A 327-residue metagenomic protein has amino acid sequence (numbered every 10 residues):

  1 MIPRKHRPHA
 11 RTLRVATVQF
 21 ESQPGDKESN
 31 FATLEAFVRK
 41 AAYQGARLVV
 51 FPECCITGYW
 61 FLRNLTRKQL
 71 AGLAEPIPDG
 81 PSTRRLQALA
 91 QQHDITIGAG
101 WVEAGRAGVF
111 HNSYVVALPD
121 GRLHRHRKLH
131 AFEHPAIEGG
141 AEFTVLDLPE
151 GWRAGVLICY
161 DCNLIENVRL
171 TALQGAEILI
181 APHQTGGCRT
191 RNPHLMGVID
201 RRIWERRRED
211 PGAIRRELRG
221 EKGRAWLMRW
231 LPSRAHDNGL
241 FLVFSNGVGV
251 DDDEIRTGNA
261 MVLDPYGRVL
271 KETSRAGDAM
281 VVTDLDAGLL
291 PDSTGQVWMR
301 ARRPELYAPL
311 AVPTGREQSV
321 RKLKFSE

Functional and structural regions predicted by a protein language model:
M1-L48: N-terminal glycine-/serine-/threonine-rich phosphate-binding loop
T12-P24, S113, R125-K128, V145 (+2 more regions): Active-site-proximal beta-strand elements of phosphoester/diester hydrolases
V15, N30, V38-K68, A90 (+5 more regions): Active-site beta-strand/loop signature of hydrolases that rely on acidic residues for catalysis
P78-G98, R153, C162-A279: CN hydrolase (nitrilase-like) catalytic-core segments centered on the catalytic cysteine and neighboring Lys/Glu
A99-W101, S113-V116, T144, A260-V262 (+1 more regions): Short beta-strand scaffold segments in enzyme catalytic cores
N112, V116-L123, L263-L270: Short, glycine-anchored, charge-dense loop/turn motifs used at functional sites
K128-E142, G277-G295: A short, polar/charged loop-to-alpha-helix boundary motif
R153-E177, A181-H183, L289-E327: Cysteine/selenocysteine-centered motifs that mediate thiol-based redox chemistry or coordinate metal-sulfur cofactors
